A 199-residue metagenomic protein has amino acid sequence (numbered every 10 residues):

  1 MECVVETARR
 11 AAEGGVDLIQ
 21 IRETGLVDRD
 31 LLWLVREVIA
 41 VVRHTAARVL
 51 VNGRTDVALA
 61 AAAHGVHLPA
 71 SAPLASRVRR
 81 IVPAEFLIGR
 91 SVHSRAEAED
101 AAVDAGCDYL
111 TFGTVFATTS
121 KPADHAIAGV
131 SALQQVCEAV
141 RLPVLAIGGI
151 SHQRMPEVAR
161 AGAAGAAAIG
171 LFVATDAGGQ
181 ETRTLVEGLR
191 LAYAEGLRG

Functional and structural regions predicted by a protein language model:
M1-L68, A72-A75, R80-D108, H125-A128 (+3 more regions): Conserved N-terminal beta1-alpha1 strand-loop-helix module at the mouth
F112, L145-I150, I169-G170: Glycine-rich beta-strand-to-loop/alpha-helix junction loops that act as flexible
S120-P122: Glycine/threonine-rich flexible loop motifs
